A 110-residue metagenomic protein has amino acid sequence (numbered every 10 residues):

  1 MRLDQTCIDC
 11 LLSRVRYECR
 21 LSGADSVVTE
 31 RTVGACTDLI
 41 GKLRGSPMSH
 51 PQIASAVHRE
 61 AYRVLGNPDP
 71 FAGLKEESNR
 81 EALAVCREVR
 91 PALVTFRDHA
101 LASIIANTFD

Functional and structural regions predicted by a protein language model:
R2-D110: Electropositive, gly/pro-rich neighborhoods at or near active sites that engage anionic ligands
